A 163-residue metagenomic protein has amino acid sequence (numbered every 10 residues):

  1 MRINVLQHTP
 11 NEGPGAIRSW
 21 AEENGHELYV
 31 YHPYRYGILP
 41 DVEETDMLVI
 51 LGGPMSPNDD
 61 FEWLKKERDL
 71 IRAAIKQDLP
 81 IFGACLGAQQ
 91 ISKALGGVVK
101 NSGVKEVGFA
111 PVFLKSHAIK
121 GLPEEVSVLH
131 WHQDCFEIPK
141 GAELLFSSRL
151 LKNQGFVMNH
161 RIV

Functional and structural regions predicted by a protein language model:
M1-L79: N-terminal beta1-alpha1 cap of cysteine-dependent amidohydrolase-like domains
R2-I3, D78-P80, E143, R161-V163: Short active-site oxyanion
Q7, A84, L129: Active-site-adjacent beta-strand anchor residues
T9, I91, H132-D134: Compositionally biased, intrinsically disordered low-complexity segments enriched in polar/proline residues
N11-E12, Q89, V107, L151: Short alpha-helical
G15-A16, D59-D60, S92-A94, K140 (+1 more regions): Short glycine-/acidic-enriched loop or helix-start segments at secondary-structure transitions that form or flank
I50-A118: Cysteine-nucleophile active-site neighborhood
L95-V163: Pocket-forming structural segment of enzyme catalytic cores
